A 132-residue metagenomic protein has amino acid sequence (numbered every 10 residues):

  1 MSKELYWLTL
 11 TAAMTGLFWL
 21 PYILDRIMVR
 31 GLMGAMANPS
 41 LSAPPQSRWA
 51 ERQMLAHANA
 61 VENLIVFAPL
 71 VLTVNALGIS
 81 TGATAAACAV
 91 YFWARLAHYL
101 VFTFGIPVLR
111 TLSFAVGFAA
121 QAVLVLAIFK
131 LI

Functional and structural regions predicted by a protein language model:
M1-P21: Long, highly hydrophobic alpha-helical transmembrane signal-anchor segments
L10-A13, H57, A89-W93, L112 (+1 more regions): Hydrophobic residues within alpha-helical transmembrane segments of multi-pass solute transporters/permease subunits
M14-Y22, V66, H98, Q121: Alpha-helical transmembrane segments of multipass membrane proteins
L24-M54: Cytosolic, membrane-interface loops and tails of multi-pass inner-membrane proteins
N59-L72: Core segments of transmembrane alpha-helices that mediate helix-helix packing or line hydrophobic substrate/ligand
I79-V90: Structural signature of hydrophobic alpha-helical transmembrane segments
L96-A119: Interfacial loop-to-transmembrane junctions
V123-I132: Juxtamembrane boundary at the C-terminal end of a transmembrane helix
